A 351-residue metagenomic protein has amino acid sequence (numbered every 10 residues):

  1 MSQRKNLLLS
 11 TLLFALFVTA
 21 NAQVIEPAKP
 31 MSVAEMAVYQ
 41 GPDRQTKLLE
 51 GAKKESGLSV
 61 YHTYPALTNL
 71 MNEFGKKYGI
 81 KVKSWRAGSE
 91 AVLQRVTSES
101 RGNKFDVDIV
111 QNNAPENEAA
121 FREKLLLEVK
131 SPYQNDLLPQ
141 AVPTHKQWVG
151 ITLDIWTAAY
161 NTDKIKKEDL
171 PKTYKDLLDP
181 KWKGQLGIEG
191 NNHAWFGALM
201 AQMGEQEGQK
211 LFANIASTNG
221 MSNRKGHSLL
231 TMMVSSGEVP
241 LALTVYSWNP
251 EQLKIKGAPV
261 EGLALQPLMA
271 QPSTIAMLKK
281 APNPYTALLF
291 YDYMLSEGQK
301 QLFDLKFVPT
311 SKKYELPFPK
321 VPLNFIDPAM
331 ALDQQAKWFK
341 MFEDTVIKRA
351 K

Functional and structural regions predicted by a protein language model:
S10-T19: Bacterial N-terminal signal peptides
I25-E26, P42-S59, T63-K81, A158 (+1 more regions): Short, polar/charged alpha-helical segment
S59-N72, K83-E238: Extracytoplasmic ligand-binding site segments that recognize negatively charged/polar headgroups
P115-A119, P240-P259: A ligand-binding cleft/hinge motif common to bilobed small-molecule-binding domains
D136-Q140, L153-I155, F212-S217, M221-R224 (+2 more regions): Periplasmic-binding protein-like
T157-K164, M200-Q202, Q271-T286, L302: A bilobed periplasmic-binding-protein/Venus flytrap-type ligand-binding module shared by bacterial periplasmic
W182-N191, Y293-Y314: Periplasmic-binding protein-like
L316-K351: Extracellular/periplasmic bilobal clamshell ligand-binding domains
